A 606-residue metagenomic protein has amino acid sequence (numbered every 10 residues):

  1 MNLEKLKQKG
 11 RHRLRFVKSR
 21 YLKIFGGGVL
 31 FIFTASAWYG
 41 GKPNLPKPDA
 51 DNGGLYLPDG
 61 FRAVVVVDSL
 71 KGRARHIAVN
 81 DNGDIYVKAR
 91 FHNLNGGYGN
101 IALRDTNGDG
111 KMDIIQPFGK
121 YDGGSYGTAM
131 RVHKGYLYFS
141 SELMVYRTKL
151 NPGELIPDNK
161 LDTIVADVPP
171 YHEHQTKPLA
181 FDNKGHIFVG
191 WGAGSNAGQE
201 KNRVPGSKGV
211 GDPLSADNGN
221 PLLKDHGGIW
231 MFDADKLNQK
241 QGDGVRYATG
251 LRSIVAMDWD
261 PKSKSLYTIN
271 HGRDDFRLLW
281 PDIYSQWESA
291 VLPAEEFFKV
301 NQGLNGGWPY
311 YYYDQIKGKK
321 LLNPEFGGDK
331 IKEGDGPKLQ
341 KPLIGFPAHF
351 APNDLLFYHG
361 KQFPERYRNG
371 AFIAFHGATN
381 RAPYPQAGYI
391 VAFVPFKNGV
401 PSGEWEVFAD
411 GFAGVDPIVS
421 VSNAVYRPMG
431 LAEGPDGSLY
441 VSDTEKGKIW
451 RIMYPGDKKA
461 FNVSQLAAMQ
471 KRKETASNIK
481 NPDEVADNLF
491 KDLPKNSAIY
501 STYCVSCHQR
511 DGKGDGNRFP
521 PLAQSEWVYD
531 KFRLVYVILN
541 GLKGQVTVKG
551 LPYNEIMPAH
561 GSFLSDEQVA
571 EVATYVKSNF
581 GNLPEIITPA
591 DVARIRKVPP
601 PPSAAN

Functional and structural regions predicted by a protein language model:
G41-D59, G72, Y146, A193-G242 (+3 more regions): Beta-propeller domain segments
P43-N44, Y313, Q386, K459-K491 (+1 more regions): Flexible coil segments in periplasmic/lumen-exposed cytochrome c-class electron-transfer proteins
I77, T128-M130, L179, I254-M257 (+2 more regions): Hydrophobic core register within WD40 beta-propeller blades
V79-N82, V132-K134, F181-K184, D258-S263 (+2 more regions): Residue-level detector of Asp-centered blade-edge/turn motifs that repeat once per structural unit in beta-propeller
D84-K88, Y136-F139, H186-G190, S265-I269 (+3 more regions): Conserved beta-propeller blade signature
I114-Y121, S125-H133, E142-D182, D212-A216: Asp-box/WD-like beta-propeller blade repeats and closely related beta-sheet repeat scaffolds
L431, I449, N496, Y500-R510 (+2 more regions): The canonical Cys-X-X-Cys-His
F490-D515, Y529-N540: Sequence/structural segment immediately N-terminal to covalent heme-attachment motifs in c-type and related
